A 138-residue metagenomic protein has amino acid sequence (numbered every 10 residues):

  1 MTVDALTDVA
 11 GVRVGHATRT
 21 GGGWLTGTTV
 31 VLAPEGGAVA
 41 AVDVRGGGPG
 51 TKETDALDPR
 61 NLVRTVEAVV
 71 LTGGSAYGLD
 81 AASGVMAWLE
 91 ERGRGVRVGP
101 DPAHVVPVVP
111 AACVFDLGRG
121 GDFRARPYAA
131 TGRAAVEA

Functional and structural regions predicted by a protein language model:
M1-A138: Alpha/propeptide regions of enzymes that mature by internal proteolysis
